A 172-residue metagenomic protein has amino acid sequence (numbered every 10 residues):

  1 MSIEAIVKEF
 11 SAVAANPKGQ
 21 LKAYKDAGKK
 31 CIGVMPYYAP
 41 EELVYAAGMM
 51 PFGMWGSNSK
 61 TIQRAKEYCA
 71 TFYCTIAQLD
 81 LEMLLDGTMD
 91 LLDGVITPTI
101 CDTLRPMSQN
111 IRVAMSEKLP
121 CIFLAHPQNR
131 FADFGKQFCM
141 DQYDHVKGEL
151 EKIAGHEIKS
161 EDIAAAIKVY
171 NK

Functional and structural regions predicted by a protein language model:
M1-K172: An N-terminal assembly and electron-transfer interface module characteristic of large anaerobic redox and radical
